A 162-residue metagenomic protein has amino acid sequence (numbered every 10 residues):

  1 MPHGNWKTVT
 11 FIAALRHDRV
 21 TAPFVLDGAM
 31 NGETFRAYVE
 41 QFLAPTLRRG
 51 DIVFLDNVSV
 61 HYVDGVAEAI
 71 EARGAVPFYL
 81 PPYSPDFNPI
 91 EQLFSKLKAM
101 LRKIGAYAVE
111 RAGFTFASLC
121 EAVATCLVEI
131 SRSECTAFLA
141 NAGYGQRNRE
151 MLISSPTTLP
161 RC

Functional and structural regions predicted by a protein language model:
M1-H3, A72-Q92: RNase H-like polynucleotidyl transferase catalytic core
M1-R49: Electropositive, glycine- and tryptophan-enriched low-complexity nucleic-acid-binding patches
V20-F24, Y79, K103: Short small-residue beta-strand/loop micro-motif enriched in glycine and branched aliphatics
Q41-F42, F54-V60, E68, F114: Short alpha-helical elements
R49-Y62, Y83, N88: Acidic/histidine-rich, metal-coordinating catalytic segments
G65-R73: Catalytic-core regions built around general acid/base machinery
I90-C162: C-terminal anion-handling pockets and recognition modules
